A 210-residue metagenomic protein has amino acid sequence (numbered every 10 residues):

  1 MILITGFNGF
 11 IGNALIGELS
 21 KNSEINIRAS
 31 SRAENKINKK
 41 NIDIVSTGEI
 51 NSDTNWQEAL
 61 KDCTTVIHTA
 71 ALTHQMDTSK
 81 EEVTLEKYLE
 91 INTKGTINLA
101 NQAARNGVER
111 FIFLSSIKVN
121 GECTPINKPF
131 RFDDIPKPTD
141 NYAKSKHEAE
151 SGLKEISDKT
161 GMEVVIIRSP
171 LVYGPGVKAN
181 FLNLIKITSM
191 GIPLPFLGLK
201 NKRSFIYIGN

Functional and structural regions predicted by a protein language model:
I2-N22: N-terminal Rossmann NAD(P)H-binding glycine-rich loop of SDR-like oxidoreductase domains
S46-T93, Q102, E122: NAD(P)H-binding glycine-rich loop region in Rossmannoid oxidoreductase-like domains and their noncatalytic homologs
K87-N98, D140, K144-S145, I206: Glycine-rich NAD(P)-binding loop of the Rossmann-fold in SDR/ketoreductase-type enzymes
I97-N141: Conserved Rossmann-fold NAD(P)-dependent oxidoreductase catalytic core, especially the SDR/UDP-sugar
K137-V165: Active-site Tyr-X1-5-Lys
E148, V177-N183, L197-N210: Substrate-positioning beta->alpha
M162-N183: Flexible, glycine-rich beta-alpha linker
